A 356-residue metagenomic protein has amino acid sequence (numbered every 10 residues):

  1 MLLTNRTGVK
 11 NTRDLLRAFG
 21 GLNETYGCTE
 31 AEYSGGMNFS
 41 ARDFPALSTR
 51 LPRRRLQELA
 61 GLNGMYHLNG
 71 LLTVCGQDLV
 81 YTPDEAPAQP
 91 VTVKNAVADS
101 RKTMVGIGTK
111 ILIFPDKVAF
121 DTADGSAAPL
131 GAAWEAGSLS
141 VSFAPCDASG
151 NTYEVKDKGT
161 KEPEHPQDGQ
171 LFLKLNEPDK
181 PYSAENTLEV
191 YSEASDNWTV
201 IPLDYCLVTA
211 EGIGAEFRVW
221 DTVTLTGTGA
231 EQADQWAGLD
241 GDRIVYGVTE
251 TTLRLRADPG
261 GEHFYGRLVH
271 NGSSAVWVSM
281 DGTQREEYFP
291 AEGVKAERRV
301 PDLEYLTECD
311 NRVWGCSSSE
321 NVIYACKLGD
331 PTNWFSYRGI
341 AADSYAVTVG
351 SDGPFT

Functional and structural regions predicted by a protein language model:
M1-P87, S142-T152, R298-T356: N-terminal beta-propeller domains
T4-G8, T12, G131, Y182-T187 (+2 more regions): Small/polar beta-strand repeat architecture
L71-L72, T109-I113, P163-E189, W220-T226 (+2 more regions): Short hydrophobic/aromatic-rich beta-strand motifs
D78-Y81, A86, K117-A133, Q170-P202 (+3 more regions): Short, surface-exposed terminal/edge motifs of secreted or surface/virion proteins that either
P87-G108, G150-G159, V208-A210, S273 (+1 more regions): Aromatic/His-enriched, Gly/Pro-containing loop or helix-boundary segments that lie immediately adjacent to catalytic
Q89-C146: Beta-strand-rich solenoidal segments
P90-V105, E287-E304: Short linear interaction motifs
V93-S100, L139-E177, N197-Y205, V294-K295: Extracellular/surface-exposed low-complexity repeats and stalk/linker segments enriched in Gly/Pro and small polar
